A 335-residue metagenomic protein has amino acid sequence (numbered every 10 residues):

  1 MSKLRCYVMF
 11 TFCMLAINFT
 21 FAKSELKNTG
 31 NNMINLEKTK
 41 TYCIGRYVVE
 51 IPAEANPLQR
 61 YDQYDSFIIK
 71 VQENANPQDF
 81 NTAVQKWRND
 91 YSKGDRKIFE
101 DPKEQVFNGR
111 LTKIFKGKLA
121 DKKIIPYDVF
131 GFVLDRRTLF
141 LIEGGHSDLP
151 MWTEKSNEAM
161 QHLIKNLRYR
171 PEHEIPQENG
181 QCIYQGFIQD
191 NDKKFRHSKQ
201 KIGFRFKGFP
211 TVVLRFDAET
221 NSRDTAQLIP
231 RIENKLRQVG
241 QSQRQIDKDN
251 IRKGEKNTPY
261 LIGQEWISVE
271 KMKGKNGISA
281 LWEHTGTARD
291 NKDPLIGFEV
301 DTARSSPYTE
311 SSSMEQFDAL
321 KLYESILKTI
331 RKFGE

Functional and structural regions predicted by a protein language model:
M1-V8: Bacterial N-terminal signal peptides that target proteins for export
M9-N18: Bacterial N-terminal signal peptides
K23-T41, P52-L141: Post-signal peptide N-terminal segment of secreted/secretory-pathway proteins
K38-V49, S313-K321: Short aromatic-glycine motifs in intrinsically disordered, low-complexity regions
A55, I142-Y184, F298-E335: Surface-exposed amphipathic alpha-helical segments
P57-R96, L141-G145, K199-Q238, E265-V269 (+2 more regions): A short acidic-to-branched-hydrophobic micro-motif
N89-R136, D217-N291: Signature of long, low-cysteine stretches enriched in small and polar/charged residues
P150-I262: Acidic, serine/threonine- and glycine-rich low-complexity intrinsically disordered segments that serve as flexible
